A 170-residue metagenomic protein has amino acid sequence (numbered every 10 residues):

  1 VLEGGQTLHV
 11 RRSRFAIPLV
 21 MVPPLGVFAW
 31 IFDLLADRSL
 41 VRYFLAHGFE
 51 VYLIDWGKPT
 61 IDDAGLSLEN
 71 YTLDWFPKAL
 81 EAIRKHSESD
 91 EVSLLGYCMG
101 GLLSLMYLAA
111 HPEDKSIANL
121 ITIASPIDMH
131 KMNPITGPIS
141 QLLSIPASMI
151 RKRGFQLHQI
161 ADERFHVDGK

Functional and structural regions predicted by a protein language model:
L2, P77-E81, S104-A109: Short, well-ordered amphipathic alpha-helices
L2-T60: Short, surface-exposed "cap/lid" segments of acyl-processing enzymes
P18-L19, E50-V51, E91-S93, A118-L120: Beta-sheet entry/capping signal
A36-S39, N70, P138-I139: Glycine-rich, phosphate-binding/catalytic loops in enzymes
D63-G65, N133: Conserved catalytic-core motifs of eukaryotic protein kinase domains, centered on the activation segment
G65-H86: Alpha/beta-hydrolase active-site loop
K85, S89, L103-K170: Alpha/beta-hydrolase-fold enzymes
L95-G100, S104: Gly/Ala-rich beta-loop-alpha elbow adjacent to hydrolase catalytic centers
